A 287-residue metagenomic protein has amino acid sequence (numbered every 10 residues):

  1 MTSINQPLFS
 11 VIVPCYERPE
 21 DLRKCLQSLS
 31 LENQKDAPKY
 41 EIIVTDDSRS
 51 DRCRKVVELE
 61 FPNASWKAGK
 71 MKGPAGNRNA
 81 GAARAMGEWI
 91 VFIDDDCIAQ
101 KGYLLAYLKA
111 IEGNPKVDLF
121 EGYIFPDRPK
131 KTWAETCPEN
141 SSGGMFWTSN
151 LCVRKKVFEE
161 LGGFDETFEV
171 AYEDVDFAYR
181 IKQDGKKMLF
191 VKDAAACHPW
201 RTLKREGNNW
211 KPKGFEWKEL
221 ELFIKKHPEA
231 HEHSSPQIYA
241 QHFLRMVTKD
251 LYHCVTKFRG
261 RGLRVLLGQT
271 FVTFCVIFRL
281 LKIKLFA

Functional and structural regions predicted by a protein language model:
F9-D21, C25, E32, T45 (+1 more regions): A conserved hydrophobic helix/loop-capping motif in glycosyltransferases and polysaccharide synthases
Q27-K39: Short, acidic, metal-binding catalytic loop of nucleotide-sugar glycosyltransferases
S28, I43-R54, D94-I98: A conserved acidic beta->alpha catalytic loop
C53, A68-A85: Glycine-rich, basic loop-to-helix element that forms the pyrophosphate-binding segment of sugar-nucleotide handling
I90: Short aromatic/hydrophobic "clamp" motif used to bind/position activated sugar donors
G102-T132: Conserved donor NDP-sugar-binding/catalytic core segment of glycosyltransferases
V170-Y179: Acidic donor-binding loop at a coil-to-helix junction in glycosyltransferase catalytic cores that engages
D193-H198, R205-S235, F274-L280: Catalytic core of nucleotide-sugar-dependent glycosyltransferases
